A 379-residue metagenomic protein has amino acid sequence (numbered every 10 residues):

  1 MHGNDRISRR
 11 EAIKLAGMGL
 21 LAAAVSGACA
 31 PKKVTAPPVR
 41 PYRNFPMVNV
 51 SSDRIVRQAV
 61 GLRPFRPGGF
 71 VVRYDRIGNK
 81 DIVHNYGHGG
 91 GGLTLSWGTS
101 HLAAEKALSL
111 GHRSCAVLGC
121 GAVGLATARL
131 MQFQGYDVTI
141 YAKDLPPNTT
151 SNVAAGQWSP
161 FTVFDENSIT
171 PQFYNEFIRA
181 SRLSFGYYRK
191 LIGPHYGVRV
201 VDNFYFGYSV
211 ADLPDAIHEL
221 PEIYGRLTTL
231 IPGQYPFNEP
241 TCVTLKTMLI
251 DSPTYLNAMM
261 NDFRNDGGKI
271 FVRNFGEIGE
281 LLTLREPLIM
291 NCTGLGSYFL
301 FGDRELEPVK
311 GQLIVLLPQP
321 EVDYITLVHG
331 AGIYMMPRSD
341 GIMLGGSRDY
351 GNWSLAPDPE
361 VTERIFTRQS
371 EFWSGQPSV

Functional and structural regions predicted by a protein language model:
H2-L20: N-terminal secretory signal peptides and thylakoid transit peptides that target proteins across membranes
L15-G19, A59-N79, S151-V153, L183-D262: Flavin (FAD/FMN) cofactor-binding and adjacent substrate-gating region of FAD-dependent oxidoreductase domains
A28-C29: N-terminal Sec signal peptide cleavage junction
V34-G78, G87, G92-H101, G121-Y136 (+2 more regions): Active-site substrate-recognition segment that forms the wall of the catalytic cavity or substrate channel
G91-L95, F173-R182, V243-A258, A356-P357: Short beta-strand to alpha-helix junction loop
R113-G121: Beta1/beta-strand and adjacent pyrophosphate-binding region of the FAD-binding site in flavoprotein oxidoreductases
D144-A180, I231-G233: Glycine-rich active-site loop/strand segments that organize a redox cofactor
P146, M248-P318: Predominantly flavin-linked oxidoreductase catalytic cores and closely associated redox partners
